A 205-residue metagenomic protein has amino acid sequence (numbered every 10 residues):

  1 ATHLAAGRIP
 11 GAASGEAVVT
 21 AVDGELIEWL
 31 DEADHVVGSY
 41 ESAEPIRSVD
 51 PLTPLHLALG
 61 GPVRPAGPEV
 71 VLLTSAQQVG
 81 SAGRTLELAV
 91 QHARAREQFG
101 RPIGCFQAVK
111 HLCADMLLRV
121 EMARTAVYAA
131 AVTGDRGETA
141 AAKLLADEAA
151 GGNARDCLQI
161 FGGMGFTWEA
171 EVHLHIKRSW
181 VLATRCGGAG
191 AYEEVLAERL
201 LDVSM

Functional and structural regions predicted by a protein language model:
A1-P62: Glycine-rich flavin
A66-E69: Amphipathic, heptad-repeat alpha-helical segments used for oligomerization and assembly
L72-M205: Alpha-helical interface subdomain recognition
